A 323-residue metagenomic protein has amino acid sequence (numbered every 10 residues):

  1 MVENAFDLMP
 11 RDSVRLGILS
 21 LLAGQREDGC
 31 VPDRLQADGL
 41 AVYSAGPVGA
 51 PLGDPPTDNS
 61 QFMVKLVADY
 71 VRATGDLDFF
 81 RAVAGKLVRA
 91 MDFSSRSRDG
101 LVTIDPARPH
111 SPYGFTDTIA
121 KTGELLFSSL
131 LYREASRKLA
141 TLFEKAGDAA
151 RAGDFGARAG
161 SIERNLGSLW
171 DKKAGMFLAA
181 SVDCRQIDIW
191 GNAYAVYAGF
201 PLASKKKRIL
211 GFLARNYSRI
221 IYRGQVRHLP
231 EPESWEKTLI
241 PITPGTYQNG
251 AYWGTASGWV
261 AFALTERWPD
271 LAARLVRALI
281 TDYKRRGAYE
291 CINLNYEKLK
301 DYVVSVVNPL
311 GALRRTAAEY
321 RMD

Functional and structural regions predicted by a protein language model:
M1-L101, L126-S129, G254-L264, A272 (+2 more regions): Aromatic-rich carbohydrate-recognition surfaces in CAZymes
V2, F6-L8, S44-S60, T116-L131 (+5 more regions): Solvent-exposed loop and edge beta-strand segments that line ligand/cofactor-binding and catalytic clefts
M9-G24, L77-S95, A135, L139 (+4 more regions): Extended, well-ordered alpha-helical scaffold segments
E27, V31, S111, F115 (+3 more regions): Glycine-rich, flexible loop/turn motifs
P32, T103-D105, K121-L125, L131-E231 (+1 more regions): Catalytic cores of carbohydrate-active enzymes
A41-V42, P112-Y113, D282: A short local loop/turn or secondary-structure capping micro-motif enriched for an aromatic residue
G100-I119: Short, flexible helix-coil linker/hinge segments at the edges of structured domains or between repeats
Y222-I240, N249-A251: A glycine-rich, aromatic-flanked flexible loop/lid motif
